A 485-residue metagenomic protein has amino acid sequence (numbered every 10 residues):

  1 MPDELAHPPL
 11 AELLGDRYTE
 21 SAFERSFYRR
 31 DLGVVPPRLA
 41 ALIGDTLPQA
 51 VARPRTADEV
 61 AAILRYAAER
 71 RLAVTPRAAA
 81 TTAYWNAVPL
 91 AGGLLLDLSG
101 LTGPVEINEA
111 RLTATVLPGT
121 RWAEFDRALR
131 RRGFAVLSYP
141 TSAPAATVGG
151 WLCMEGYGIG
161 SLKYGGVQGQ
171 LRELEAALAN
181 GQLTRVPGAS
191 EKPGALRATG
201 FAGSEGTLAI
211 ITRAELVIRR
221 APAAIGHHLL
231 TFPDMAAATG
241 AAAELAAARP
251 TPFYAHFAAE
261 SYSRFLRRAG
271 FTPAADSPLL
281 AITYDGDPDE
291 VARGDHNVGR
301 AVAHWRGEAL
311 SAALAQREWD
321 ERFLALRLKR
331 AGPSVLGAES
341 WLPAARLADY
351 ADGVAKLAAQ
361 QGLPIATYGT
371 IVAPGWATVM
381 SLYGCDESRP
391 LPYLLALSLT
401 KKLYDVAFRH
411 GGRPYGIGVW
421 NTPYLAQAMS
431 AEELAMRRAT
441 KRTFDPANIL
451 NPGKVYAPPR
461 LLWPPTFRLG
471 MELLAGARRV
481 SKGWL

Functional and structural regions predicted by a protein language model:
M1-R65, T81-L112, Y262-G270, A313-V335 (+2 more regions): N-terminal flexible segment immediately upstream of the FAD-binding catalytic core in FAD-dependent oxidoreductases
E20-R38, R220, G226, T231 (+4 more regions): C-terminal substrate-recognition/cap domain of FAD-linked oxidoreductases
E24-V34, A52-R55, Y66-E69, A83 (+11 more regions): Feature of Fe-S/electron-transfer and energy-metabolism proteins that preferentially highlights extended coupling
G103-A110, A114-H256, F467-R468, R478-L485: FAD-binding subdomain of flavoenzyme oxidoreductases
W420-L485: Activity-critical C-terminal alpha-helical subdomain
